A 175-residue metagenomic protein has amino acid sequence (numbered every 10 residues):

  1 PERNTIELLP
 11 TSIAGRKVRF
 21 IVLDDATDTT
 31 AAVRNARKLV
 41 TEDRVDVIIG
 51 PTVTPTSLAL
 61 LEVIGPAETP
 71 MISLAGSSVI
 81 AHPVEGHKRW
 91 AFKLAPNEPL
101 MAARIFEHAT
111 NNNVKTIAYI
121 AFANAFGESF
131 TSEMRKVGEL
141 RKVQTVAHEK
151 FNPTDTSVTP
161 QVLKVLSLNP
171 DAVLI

Functional and structural regions predicted by a protein language model:
P1-K38: N-terminal extracellular/periplasmic Venus flytrap/periplasmic-binding protein-like
N4, R44-E149: Extracytoplasmic ligand/sensor domains, especially the bilobed periplasmic-binding protein
L8, R34, K38, A59-E62 (+2 more regions): Alpha-helical scaffolding segments of alpha/beta enzyme cores, especially the outer helices of TIM-barrel or partial
R19, K115-T116, D171-A172: Residues that mark the start of a beta-strand
V22, T29-D46, E107-N111, T156-N169: Short, well-structured alpha-helical segments in soluble
A26, L94-N97, K150-P153, I175: Short, flexible loop segments at the rims of nucleotide/cofactor-binding pockets, characterized by
D28, P55-T56, F151-V158: Short acidic loop-to-helix transition motifs that present clustered carboxylates
I49, A172-I175: Structural motif
